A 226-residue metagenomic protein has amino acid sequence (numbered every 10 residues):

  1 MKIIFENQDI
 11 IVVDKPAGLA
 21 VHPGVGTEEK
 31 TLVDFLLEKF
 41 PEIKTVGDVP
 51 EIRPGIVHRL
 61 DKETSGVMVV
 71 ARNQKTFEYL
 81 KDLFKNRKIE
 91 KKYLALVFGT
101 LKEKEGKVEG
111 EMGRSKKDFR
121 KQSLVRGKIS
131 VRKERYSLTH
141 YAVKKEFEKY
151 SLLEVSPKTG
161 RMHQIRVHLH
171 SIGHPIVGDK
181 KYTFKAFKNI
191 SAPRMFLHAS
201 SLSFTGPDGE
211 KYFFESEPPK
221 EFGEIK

Functional and structural regions predicted by a protein language model:
M1-K226: RNA pseudouridine synthases
